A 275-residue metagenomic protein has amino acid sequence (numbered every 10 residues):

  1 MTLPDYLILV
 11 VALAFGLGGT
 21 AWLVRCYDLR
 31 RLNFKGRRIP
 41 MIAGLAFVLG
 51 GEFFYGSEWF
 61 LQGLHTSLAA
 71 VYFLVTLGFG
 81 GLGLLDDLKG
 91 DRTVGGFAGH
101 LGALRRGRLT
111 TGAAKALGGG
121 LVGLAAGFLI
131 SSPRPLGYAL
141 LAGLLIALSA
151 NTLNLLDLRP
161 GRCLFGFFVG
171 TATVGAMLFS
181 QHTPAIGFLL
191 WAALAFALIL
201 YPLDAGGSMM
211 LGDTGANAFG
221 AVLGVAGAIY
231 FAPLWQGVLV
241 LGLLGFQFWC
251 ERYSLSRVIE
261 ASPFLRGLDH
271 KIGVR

Functional and structural regions predicted by a protein language model:
T2-M210, T214-Y253, R257: "…together with the soluble PPM/PP2C metallo-phosphatase catalytic core" -> "…together with the soluble PPM/PP2C
R257-R275: Short, highly charged, low-complexity non-transmembrane loops/tails of multi-pass membrane proteins
